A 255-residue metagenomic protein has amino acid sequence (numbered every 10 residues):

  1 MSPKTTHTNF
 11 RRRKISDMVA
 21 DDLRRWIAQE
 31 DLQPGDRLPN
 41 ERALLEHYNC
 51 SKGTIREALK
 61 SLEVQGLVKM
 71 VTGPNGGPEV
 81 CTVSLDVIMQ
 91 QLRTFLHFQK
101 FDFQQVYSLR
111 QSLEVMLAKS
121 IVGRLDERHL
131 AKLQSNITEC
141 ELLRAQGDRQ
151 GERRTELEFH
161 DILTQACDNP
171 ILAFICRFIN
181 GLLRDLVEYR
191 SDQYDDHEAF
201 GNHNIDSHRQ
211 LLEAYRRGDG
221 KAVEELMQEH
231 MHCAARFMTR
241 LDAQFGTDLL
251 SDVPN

Functional and structural regions predicted by a protein language model:
M1-L109, L113, K119, G123 (+2 more regions): Short linear motifs at protein or domain termini
W26, L143, T164, A214-Y215: Hydrophobic side-chain positions on well-ordered alpha-helices, corresponding to helix-helix packing/interface faces
L109-L125, T155-H197, E229, F237: Hydrophobic, amphipathic alpha-helical faces that serve as interaction scaffolds
H129-L143: Amphipathic alpha-helical segments enriched in hydrophobic/aromatic residues interleaved with Lys/Arg
A131-K132, L172-F178, A199-D206: Short, well-ordered alpha-helical segments that carry or flank key catalytic/ligand-binding motifs at enzyme/regulatory
Q146, R154-E158, L182-N255: C-terminal all-alpha effector/ligand-binding and dimerization domain of prokaryotic HTH-type transcriptional repressors
